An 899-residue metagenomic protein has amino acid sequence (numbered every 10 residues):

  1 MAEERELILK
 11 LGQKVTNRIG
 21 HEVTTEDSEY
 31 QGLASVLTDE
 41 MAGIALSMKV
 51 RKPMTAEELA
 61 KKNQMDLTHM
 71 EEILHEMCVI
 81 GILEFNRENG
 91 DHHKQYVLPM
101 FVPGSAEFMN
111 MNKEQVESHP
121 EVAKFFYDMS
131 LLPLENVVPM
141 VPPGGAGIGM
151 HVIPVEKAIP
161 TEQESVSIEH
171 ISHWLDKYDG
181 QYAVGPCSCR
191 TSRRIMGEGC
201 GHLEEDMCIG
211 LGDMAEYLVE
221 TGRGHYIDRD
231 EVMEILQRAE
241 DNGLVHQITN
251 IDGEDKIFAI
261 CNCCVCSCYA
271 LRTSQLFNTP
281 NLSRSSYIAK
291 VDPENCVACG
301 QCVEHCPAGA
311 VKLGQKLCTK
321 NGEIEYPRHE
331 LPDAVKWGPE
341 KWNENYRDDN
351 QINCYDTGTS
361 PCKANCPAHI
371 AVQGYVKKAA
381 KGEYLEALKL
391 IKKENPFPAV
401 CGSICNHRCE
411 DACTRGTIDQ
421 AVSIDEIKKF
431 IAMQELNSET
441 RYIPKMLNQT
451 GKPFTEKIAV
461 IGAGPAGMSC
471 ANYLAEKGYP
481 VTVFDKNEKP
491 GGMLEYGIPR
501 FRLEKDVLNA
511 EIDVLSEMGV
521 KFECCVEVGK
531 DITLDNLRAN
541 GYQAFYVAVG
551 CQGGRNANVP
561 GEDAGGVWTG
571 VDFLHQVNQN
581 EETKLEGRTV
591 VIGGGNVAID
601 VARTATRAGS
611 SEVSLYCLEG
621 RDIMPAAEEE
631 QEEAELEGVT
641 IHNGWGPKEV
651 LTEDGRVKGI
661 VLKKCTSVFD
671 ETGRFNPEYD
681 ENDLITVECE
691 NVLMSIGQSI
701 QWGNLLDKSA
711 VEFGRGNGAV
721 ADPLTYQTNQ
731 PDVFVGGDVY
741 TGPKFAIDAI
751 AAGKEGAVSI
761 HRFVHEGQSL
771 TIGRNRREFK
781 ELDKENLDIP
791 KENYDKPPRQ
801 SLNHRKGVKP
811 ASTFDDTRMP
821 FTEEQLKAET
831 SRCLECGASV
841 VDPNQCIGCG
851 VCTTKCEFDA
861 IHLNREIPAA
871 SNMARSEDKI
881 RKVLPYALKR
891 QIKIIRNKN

Functional and structural regions predicted by a protein language model:
S35, M65, Y96, Q247-I260 (+14 more regions): Ferredoxin-like iron-sulfur electron-transfer modules
C78-N89, V311-K312, I861: A short, conserved structural fragment
H92-L131: Short, amphipathic alpha-helical interaction segments positioned at domain boundaries
A308-P361, V376, V422-I424, K428-K457 (+11 more regions): Flanking helices and flexible, charged tails adjoining ferredoxin-like Fe-S electron-transfer domains in multi-subunit
I370-G374, A379-A380, T417, A421-D425 (+7 more regions): Beta1-alpha1 glycine-rich phosphate/pyrophosphate-binding loop at the start of Rossmann-like nucleotide-binding domains
I431-K452, A510-K530, G554-A608, F713-N729: Glycine-rich dinucleotide-binding loop and its adjacent helix/turn
D563-E586, D670-P743: FAD-site-proximal beta/loop scaffold in flavoenzymes
V601, V739-V764: A conserved FAD-binding loop/helix module that cradles the flavin
